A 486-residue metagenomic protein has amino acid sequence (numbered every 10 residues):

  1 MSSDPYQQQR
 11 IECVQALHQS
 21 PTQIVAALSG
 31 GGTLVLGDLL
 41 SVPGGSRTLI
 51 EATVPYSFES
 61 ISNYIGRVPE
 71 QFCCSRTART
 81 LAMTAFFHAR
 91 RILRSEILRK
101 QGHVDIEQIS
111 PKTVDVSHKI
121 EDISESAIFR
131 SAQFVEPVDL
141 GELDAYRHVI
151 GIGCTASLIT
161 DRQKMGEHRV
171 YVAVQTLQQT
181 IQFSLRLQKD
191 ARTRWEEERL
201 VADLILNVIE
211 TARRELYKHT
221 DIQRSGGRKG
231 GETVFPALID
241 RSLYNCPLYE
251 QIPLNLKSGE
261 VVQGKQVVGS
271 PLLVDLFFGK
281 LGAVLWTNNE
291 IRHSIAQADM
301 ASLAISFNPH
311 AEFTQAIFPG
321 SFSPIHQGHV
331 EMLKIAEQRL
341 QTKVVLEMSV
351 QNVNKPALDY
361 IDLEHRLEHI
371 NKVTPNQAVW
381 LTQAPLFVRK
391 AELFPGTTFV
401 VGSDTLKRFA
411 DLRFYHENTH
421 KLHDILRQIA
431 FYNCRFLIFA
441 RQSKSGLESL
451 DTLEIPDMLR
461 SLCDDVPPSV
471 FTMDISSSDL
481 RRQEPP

Functional and structural regions predicted by a protein language model:
S2-I11, Q15-L17, L34-S41, P55-F58 (+4 more regions): Nucleotidyltransferase catalytic core that binds NTPs
T22-V25, A378: Short active-site oxyanion
I24-R76: Glycine-rich, small/polar surface segments that engage phosphate groups of diverse ligands
N63-R99: Helix-adjacent hinge/juxtasegments
Q108-D115, D122: Asp/Glu-rich intrinsically disordered low-complexity tracts
E121, Q133-F134: Low-complexity, intrinsically disordered Ser/Thr/Pro- and acidic-rich segments
